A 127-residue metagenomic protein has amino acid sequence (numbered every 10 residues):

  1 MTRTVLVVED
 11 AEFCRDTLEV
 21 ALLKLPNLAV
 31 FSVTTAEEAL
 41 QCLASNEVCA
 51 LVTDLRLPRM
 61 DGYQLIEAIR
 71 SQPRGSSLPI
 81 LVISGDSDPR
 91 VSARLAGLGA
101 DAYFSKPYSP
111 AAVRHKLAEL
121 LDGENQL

Functional and structural regions predicted by a protein language model:
E9: Conserved acidic carboxylate
E12-F31, L98: Two-component/phosphorelay signaling modules centered on CheY-like receiver
S32-A50: Acidic, metal-coordinating helix/loop segments flanking the phosphotransfer/catalytic sites of two-component signaling
D54, S84: Active-site residues of response regulator receiver
P58, D88: The feature encodes the CheY-like receiver
R90, Y108-L117: C-terminal output helix
